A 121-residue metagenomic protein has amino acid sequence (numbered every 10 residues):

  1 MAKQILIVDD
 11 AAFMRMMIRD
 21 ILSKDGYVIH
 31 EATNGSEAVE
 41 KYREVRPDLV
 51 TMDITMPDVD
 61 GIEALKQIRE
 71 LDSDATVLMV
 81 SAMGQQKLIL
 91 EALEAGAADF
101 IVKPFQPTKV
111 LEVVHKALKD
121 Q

Functional and structural regions predicted by a protein language model:
M16-K24, L90: Charged docking surfaces used in two-component/phosphorelay signaling
G26-T33, K41: Short hydrophobic/Thr-rich beta-strand motif most characteristic of the beta2 strand and flanking loop of CheY-like
N34-E37, D60-E63: Acidic catalytic/metal-coordinating carboxylates
V45-T51: Active-site beta3 strand of CheY-like receiver
M56: Receiver (REC) domain active-site loop signature in two-component systems and cognate sites in sensor histidine kinases
K87, F105-H115: C-terminal output helix
